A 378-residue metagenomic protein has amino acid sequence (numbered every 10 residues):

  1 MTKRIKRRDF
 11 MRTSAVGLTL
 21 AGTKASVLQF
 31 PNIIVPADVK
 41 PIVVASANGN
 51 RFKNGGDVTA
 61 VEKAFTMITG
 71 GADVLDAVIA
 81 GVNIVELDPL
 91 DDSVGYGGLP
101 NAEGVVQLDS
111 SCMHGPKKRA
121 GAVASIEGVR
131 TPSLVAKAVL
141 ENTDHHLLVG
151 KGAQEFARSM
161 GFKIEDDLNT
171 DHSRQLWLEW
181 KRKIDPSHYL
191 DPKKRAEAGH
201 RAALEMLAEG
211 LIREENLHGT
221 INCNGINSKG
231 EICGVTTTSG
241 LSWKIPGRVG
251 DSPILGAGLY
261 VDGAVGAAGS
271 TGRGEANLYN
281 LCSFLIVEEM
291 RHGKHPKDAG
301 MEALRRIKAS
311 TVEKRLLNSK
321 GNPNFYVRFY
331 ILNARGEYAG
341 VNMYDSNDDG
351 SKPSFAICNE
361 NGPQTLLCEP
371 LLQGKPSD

Functional and structural regions predicted by a protein language model:
R4-I5, R12-A15, T19, F30-D378: Alpha/propeptide regions of enzymes that mature by internal proteolysis
K24-S26: C-terminal segment of classical bacterial N-terminal signal peptides
